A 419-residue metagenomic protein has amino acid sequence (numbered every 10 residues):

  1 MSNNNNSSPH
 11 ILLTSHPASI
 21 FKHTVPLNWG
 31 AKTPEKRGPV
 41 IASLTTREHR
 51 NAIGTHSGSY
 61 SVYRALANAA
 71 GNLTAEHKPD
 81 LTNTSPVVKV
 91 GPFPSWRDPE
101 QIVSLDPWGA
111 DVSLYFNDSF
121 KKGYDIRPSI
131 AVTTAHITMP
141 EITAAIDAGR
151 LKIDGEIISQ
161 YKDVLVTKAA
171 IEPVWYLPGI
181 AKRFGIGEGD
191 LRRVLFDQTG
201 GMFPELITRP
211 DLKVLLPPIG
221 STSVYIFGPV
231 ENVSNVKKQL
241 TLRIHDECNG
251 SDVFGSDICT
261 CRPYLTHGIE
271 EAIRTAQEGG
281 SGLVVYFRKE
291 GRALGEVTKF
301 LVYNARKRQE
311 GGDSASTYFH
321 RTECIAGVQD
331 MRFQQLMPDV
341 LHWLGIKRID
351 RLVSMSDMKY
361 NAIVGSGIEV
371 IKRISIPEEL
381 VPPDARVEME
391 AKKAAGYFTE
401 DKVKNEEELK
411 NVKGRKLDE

Functional and structural regions predicted by a protein language model:
M1-E419: Catalytic domains of riboflavin
